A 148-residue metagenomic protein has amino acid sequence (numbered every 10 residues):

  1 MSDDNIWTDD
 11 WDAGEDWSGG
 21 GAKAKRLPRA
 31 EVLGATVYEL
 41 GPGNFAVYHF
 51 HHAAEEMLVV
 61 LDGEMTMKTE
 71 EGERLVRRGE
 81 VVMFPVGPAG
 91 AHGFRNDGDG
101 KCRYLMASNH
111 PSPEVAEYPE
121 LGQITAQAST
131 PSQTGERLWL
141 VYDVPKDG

Functional and structural regions predicted by a protein language model:
M1-V32, E117-G148: A short, N-terminal "cap"/entry segment at the start of jelly-roll beta-barrel domains of the cupin/DSBH fold
G21, T36-H51, A89: Conserved short histidine dyad/triad with adjacent acidic residue
V37, T69-E71, N96, M106: Residue-level recognition of conserved beta-strand positions in structured domain cores
A53-T66, E70-E71: Glycine- and acidic-residue-biased ligand/ion/polar-headgroup-sensing regions
E70-P88: Short acidic-glycine-tyrosine-enriched beta hairpin
G87-E114: Ligand-binding loop in jelly-roll beta-barrel domains
